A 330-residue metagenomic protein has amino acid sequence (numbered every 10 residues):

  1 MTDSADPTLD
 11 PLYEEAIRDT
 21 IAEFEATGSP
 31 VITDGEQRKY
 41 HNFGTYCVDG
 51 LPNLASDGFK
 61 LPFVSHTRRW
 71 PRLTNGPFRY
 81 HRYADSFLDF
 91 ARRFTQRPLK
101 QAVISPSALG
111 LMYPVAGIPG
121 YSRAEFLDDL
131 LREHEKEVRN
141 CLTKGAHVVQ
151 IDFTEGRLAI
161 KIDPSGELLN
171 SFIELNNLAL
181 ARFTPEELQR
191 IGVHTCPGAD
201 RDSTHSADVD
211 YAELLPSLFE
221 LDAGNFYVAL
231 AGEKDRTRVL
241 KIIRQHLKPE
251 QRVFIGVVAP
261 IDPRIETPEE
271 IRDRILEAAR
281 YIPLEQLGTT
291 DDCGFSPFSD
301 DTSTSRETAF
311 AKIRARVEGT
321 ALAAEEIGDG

Functional and structural regions predicted by a protein language model:
M1-G330: Domain-level signal for soluble alpha/beta catalytic cores
